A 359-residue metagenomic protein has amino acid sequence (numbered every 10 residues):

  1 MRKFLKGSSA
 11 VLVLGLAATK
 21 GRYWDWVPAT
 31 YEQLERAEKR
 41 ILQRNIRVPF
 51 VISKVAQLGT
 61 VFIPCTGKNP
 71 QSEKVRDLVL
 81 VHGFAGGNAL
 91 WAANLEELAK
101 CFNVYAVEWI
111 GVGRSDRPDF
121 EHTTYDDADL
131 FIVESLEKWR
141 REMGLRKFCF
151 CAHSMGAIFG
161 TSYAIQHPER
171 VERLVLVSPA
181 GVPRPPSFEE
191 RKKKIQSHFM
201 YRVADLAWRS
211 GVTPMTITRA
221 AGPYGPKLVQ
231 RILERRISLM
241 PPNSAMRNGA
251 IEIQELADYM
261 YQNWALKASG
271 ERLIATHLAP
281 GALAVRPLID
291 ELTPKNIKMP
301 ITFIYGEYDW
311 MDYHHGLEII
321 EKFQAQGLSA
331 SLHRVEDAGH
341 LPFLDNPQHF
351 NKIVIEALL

Functional and structural regions predicted by a protein language model:
M1-A10: Membrane-penetrating hydrophobic segments
S9, A17-N45, V75, Y125-E137 (+5 more regions): Flexible "cap/lid" subdomain of the alpha/beta-hydrolase fold that forms the substrate-access gate
A56, V61-D119, M143, H153-F159 (+1 more regions): Conserved HGGG/HGGXW glycine-rich cap/lid loop of the alpha/beta-hydrolase fold
A85, W109-G113, G181, D309-W310 (+1 more regions): Alpha/beta-hydrolase active-site loop signature
L90-A92, S115-H122, P185-F188, H314-H315: Conserved catalytic-core motifs of eukaryotic protein kinase domains, centered on the activation segment
V104, A330-L332: Generic structural signal for residues in well-ordered beta-strands
M311-H314, H333-K352: Catalytic histidine-centered segment of alpha/beta-hydrolase-like enzymes
I353-L358: C-terminal alpha-helix
